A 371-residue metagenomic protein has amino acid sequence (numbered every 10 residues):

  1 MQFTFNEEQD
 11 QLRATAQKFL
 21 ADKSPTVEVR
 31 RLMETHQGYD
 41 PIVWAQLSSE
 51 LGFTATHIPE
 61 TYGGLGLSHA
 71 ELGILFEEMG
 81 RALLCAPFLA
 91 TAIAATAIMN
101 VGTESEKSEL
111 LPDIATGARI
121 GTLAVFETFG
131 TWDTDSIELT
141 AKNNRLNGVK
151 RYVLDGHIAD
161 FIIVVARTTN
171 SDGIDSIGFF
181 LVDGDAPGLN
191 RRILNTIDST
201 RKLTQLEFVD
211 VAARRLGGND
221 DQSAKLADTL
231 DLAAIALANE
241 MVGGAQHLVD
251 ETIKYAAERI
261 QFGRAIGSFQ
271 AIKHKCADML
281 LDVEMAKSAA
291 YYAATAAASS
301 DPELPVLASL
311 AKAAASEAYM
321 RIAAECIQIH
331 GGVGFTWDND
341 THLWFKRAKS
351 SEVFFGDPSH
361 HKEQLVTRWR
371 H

Functional and structural regions predicted by a protein language model:
M1-A82, V101-E106, D113, G117-A118 (+3 more regions): Alpha-helical interface subdomain recognition
A86-S105: N-terminal glycine-rich flavin-associated loop
M99-G102, V164-R167, L181-G184, E207-V209 (+1 more regions): Short beta-strand-to-turn element immediately C-terminal to the catalytic PLP-Schiff-base lysine in fold type I
I114-A115, T131-T134, L154-I158, N170-I174 (+2 more regions): Solvent-exposed alpha-helices and their adjacent loops that cap or buttress functional pockets in soluble metabolic
G117-T128: A short, Trp-centered hydrophobic/proline-enriched beta-strand micro-motif
W132, S136-I137, Y152-V153, D183-R215: Flexible, small-/acidic-enriched active-site or ligand-binding loops
L139-A141: A structural signal for short hydrophobic beta-strand segments in well-ordered beta-sheet cores
N147-L189: A short core secondary-structure module
